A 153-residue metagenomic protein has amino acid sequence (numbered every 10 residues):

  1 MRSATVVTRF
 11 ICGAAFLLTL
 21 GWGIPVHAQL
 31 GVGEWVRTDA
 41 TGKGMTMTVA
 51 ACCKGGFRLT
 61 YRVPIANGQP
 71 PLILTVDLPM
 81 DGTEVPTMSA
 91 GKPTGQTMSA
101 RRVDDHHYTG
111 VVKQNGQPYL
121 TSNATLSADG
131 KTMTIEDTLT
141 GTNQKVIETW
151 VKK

Functional and structural regions predicted by a protein language model:
M1-T8: N-terminal secretory signal peptides that target proteins for export/translocation
T5, A15-F16, H27: Intrinsic disorder/low-complexity segments
I11-W22: Bacterial N-terminal signal peptides
H27-K153: Hydrophobic small-molecule pocket/channel-lining residues, especially in calycin-type beta-barrels
